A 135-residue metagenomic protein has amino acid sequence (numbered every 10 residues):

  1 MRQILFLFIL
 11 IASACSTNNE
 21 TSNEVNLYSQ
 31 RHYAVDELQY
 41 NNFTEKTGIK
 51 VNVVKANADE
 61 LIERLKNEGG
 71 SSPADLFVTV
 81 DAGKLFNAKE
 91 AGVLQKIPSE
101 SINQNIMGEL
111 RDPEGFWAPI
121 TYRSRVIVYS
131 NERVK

Functional and structural regions predicted by a protein language model:
M1-L7: Sec-dependent signal peptide recognition, specifically the positively charged N-region followed immediately by
I11-A14: C-terminal motif of bacterial Sec signal peptides marking the signal peptidase cleavage site
S16-N87: Early extracytoplasmic/lumenal segment of secretory-pathway proteins
Y40-K46, V128-K135: Ligand-binding cleft/hinge of the Venus flytrap
K50-A56, R123, R133-K135: Short, exposed beta-strand "edge-strand" segments with a Pro/Gly-rich flavor and a Y/T-containing core
S72-F77, Q95-E132: A structural signal for short loop-to-beta-strand junctions that line the ligand-binding cleft of periplasmic/secreted
